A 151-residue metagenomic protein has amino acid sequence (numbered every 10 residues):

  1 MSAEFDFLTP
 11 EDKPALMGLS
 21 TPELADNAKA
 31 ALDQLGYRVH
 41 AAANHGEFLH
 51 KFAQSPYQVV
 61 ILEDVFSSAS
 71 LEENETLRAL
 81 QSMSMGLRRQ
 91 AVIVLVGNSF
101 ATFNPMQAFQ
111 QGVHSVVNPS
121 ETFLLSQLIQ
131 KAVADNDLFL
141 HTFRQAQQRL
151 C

Functional and structural regions predicted by a protein language model:
M1-A31, L128-C151: Non-catalytic signal-transmission and effector/linker regions of two-component phosphorelay proteins
A30-L32, K51, Q107: Alpha-helical interaction/dimerization surfaces of two-component signaling modules
A42-A43, V116-P119: Short acidic-hydrophobic, aromatic-tinged amphipathic segments that line or gate anion-handling sites
A43-V59: Acidic, metal-coordinating helix/loop segments flanking the phosphotransfer/catalytic sites of two-component signaling
Q58-S84: Conserved phosphotransfer microenvironments
M85-F100: A short, hydrophobic beta-strand element within the central beta-sheet of small alpha/beta folds
G97-S115: Alpha4 helix (beta4-alpha4-beta5 surface) of REC/receiver domains from two-component response regulators
S120-I129: C-terminal output helix
